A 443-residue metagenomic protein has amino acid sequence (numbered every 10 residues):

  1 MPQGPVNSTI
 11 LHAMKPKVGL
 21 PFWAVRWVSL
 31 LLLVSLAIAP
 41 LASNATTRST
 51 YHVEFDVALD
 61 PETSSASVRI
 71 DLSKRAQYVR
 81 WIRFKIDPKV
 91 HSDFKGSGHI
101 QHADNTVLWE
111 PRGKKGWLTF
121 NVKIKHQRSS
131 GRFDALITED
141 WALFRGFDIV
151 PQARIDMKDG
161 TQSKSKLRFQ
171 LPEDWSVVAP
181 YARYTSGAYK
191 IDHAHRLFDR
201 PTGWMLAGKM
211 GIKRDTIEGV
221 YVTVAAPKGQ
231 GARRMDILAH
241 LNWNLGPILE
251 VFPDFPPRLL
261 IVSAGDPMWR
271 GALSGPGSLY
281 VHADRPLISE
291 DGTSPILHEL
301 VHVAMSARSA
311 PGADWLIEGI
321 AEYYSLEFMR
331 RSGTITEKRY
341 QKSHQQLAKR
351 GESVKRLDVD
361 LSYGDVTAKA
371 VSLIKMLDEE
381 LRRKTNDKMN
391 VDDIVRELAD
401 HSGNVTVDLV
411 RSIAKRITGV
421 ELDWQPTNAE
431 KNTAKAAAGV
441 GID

Functional and structural regions predicted by a protein language model:
M1-A24: N-terminal secretory signal peptides that target proteins for export/translocation
W27-A39: Bacterial N-terminal signal peptides
S29-L30, R48-D71, H401-D443: Beta/coil-rich, acidic/histidine-enriched accessory regions frequently appended to metallopeptidases
I38-S49: Bacterial Sec-dependent signal peptides at the C-terminal "C-region" and cleavage site
S49-Y51, L59-D60, S65-D71, I82-N242 (+3 more regions): Non-catalytic architectural context of zinc metalloproteases
A226-L238, H282-L287, A307-P311, D360-G364: Second-shell loop/turn segments in exported
G277-K349: Zinc-dependent metallopeptidase catalytic helix centered on the HExxH motif and its immediate flanking segment
I335-R383, V395, L409-V410: Long, well-structured alpha-helical subdomains associated with metal-dependent extracellular/ecto-lumenal hydrolases
